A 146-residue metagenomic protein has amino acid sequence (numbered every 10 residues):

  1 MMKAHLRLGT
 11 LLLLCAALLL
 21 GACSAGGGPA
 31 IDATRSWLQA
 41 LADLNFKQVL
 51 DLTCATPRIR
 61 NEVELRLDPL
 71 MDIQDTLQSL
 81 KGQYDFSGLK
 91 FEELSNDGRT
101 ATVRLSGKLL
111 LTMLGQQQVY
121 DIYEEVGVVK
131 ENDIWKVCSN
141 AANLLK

Functional and structural regions predicted by a protein language model:
M2-T10: Bacterial N-terminal signal peptides that target proteins for export
G9, Q39-D43, E125: Short, intrinsically disordered, charge-biased short linear motifs at domain edges
L19-A22: C-terminal motif of bacterial Sec signal peptides marking the signal peptidase cleavage site
S24-G26: Bacterial signal peptide processing site
G28-N45, L52: Short, aromatic-enriched amphipathic alpha-helices that serve as compact interaction elements
K47-T102, K108: Short solvent-exposed beta->alpha transition segments
E93-K146: Exposed beta-sheet edge and beta->alpha loop/turn motif
